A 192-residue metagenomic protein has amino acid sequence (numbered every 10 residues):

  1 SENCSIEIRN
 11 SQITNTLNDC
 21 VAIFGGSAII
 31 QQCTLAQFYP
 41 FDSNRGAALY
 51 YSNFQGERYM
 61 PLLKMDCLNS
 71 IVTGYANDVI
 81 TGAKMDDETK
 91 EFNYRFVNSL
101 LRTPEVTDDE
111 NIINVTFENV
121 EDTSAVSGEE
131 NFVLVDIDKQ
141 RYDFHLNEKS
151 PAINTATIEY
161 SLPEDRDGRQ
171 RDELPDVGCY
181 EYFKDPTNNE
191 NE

Functional and structural regions predicted by a protein language model:
S1-N15, P186-E192: Extracellular beta-sheet-rich ligand-binding/adhesion modules
R9-D143: Predominantly extracellular beta-rich ligand-binding scaffolds that present long acidic/polar faces for carbohydrate
R141-D143, N147-E192: Surface beta-loop-beta hairpin patches that serve as ligand-binding interfaces in beta-rich domains
